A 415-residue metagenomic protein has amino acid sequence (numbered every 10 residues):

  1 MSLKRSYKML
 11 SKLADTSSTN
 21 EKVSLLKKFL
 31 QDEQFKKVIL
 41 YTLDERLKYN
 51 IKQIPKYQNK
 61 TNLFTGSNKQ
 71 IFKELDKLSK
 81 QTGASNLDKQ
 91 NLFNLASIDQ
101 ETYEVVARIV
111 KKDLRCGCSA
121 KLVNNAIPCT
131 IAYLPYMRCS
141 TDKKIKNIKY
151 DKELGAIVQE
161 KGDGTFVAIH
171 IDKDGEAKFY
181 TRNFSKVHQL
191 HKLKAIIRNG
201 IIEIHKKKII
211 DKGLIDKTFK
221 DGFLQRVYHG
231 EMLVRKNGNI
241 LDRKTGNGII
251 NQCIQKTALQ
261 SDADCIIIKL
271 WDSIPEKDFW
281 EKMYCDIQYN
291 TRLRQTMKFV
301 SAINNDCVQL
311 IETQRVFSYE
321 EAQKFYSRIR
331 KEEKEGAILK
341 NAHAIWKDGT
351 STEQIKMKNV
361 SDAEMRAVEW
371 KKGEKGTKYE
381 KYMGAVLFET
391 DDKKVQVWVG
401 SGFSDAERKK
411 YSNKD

Functional and structural regions predicted by a protein language model:
M1-G238, I250-N251, K256-I267, K277-D278 (+3 more regions): N-terminal nucleic-acid-engaging modules of covalent nucleotidyltransferase systems
Q90, I197-H205, C285-F299: Well-ordered, non-membrane alpha-helical segments in soluble/globular domains
G117-R138, E312-S361: Amphipathic alpha-helical
I266-L270, E276-T296: Extended accessory regions or peripheral subdomains of proteins
K334-K340, A344, A363-V368, G384-L387 (+1 more regions): Conserved active-site beta-strand-loop modules that form the wall/rim of enzyme catalytic pockets and either contain
V360-G376: Structural detector for short beta-strands of small beta-barrel domains
E374-L387: Short aromatic-glycine-enriched beta-strand elements
